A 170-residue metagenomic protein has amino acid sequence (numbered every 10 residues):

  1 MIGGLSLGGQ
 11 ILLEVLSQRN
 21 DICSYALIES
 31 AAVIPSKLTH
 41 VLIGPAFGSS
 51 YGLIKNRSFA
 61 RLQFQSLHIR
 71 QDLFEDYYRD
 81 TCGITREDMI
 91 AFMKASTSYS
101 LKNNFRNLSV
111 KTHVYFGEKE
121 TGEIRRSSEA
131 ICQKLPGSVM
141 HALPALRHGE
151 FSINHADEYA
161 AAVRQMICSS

Functional and structural regions predicted by a protein language model:
I2-G4, E29: Short beta-strand immediately N-terminal to the catalytic nucleophile in serine-hydrolase-like folds
G4-G8, L12: Gly/Ala-rich beta-loop-alpha elbow adjacent to hydrolase catalytic centers
S17-G52: Flexible "cap/lid" loop of the alpha/beta hydrolase fold
K37-T39, I54-R106: Conserved alpha/beta-hydrolase catalytic His-Asp/Glu region
L108, V114-F116: Short beta-strand/loop motif that positions the catalytic acidic residue of the alpha/beta-hydrolase fold
T121-S127: Conserved alpha/beta-hydrolase "acid-adjacent" motif
S128, C132-G149: Catalytic histidine neighborhood in serine/cysteine hydrolases with alpha/beta-hydrolase-type architecture
L146-E158: Catalytic histidine-centered segment of alpha/beta-hydrolase-like enzymes
